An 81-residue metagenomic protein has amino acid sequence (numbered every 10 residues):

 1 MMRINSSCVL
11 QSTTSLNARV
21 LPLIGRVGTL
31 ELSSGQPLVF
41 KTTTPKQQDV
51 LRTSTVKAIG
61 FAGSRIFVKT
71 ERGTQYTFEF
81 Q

Functional and structural regions predicted by a protein language model:
M1-G63: N-terminal non-globular leader segments, chiefly Sec-dependent signal peptides
K57-Q81: Short, compact, well-ordered microdomains
